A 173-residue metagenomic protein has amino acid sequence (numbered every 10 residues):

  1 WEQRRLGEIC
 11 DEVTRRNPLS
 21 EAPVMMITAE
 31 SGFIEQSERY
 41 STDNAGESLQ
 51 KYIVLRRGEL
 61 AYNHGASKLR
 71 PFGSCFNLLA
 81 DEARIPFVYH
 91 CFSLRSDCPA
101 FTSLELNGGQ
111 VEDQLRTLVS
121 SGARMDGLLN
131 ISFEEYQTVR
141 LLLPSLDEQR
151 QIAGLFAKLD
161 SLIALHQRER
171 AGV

Functional and structural regions predicted by a protein language model:
W1-E2, P144-V173: Amphipathic alpha-helical segments with low aromatic content
W1-N17: Non-catalytic DNA-recognition/assembly elements of restriction-modification systems
S20-I27, T117-V119: Short coil/turn segments at secondary-structure boundaries
I27-S41, A83: Short, basic/aromatic beta-hairpin or loop at an interaction surface
Y40, Y52-V111, R124: A short beta-sheet element
D43-L49, R140: Short, solvent-exposed loop/turn positions at domain surfaces that link secondary-structure elements or cap domain
A83-V88, A123-D147: A short glycine-rich beta-alpha junction/loop motif
